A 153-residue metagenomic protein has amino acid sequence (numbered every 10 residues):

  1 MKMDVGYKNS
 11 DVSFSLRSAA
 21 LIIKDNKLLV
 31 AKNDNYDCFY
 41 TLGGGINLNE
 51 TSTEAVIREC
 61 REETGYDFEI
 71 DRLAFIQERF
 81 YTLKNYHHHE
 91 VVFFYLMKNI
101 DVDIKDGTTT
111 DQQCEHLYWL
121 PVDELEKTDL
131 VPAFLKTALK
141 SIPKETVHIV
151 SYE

Functional and structural regions predicted by a protein language model:
M1-A19: Acidic, metal-coordinating catalytic segment for phosphate/diphosphate chemistry, firing primarily on the Nudix
S10-F14, N85-V91, T109-C114: A generic structural micro-feature
I22, F94-K98, Y118-P121: Short, well-ordered beta-strand micro-motif
I23-E62: Conserved Nudix-box catalytic region and its N-terminal flanking loop in Nudix hydrolases and closely related
D67-I76: A short coil-to-beta-strand element that immediately follows conserved catalytic motifs
Y81-K105: Active-site-adjacent beta-strand/loop module that shapes the phosphate/pyrophosphate-binding cleft
G107-L139: NUDIX/MutT-family hydrolases
A133-E153: Charged phosphate-binding loop/patch that engages nucleotide di/tri-phosphates or the phosphate backbone of nucleic
